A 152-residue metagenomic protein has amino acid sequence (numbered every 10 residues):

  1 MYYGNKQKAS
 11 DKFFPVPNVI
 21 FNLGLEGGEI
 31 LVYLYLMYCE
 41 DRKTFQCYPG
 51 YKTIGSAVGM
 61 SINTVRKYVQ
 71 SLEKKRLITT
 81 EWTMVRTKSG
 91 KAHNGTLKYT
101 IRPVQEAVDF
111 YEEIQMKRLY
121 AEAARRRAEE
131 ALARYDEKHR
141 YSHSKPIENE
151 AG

Functional and structural regions predicted by a protein language model:
M1-N5, K74, L97-G152: Charged low-complexity intrinsically disordered patches
M1-T64, Q70, A92: Short recognition helix of helix-turn-helix/winged-helix DNA-binding domains
G50, T83-D109: Short, cationic-aromatic polyanion-contact patches
T64, T80, T96: Ser/Thr-centric signal marking residues that sit in or immediately flank functional binding/regulatory motifs
K74-V85: A short, conserved structural fragment
